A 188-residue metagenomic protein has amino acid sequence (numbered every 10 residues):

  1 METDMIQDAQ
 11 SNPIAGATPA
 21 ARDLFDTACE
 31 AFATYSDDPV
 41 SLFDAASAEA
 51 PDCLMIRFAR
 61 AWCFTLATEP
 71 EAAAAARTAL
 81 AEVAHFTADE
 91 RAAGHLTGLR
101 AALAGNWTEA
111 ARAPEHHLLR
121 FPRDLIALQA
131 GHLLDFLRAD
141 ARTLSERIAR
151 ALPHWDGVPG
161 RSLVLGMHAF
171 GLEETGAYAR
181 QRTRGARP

Functional and structural regions predicted by a protein language model:
M5-R22, V83-A92, W155-D156: TPR-adjacent "capping" and linker segments in tetratricopeptide-repeat scaffold/adaptor proteins
G16, Y35, E49, F86-T87 (+3 more regions): Short coil/turn linker motifs that delimit alpha-helical repeat modules in TPR/alpha-solenoid proteins
A17-A45, A93-T108, R112, A130 (+1 more regions): Alpha-helical segment of the N-proximal tetratricopeptide repeat
A20, P51-F58, E90, F121-A127 (+1 more regions): Residue-level recognition of tetratricopeptide repeat
A31, F64, A101, D135-R138 (+1 more regions): Residue at a conserved register position within TPR or TPR-like alpha-solenoid repeats
T34, A67, A104-G105, R138 (+1 more regions): Structural motif corresponding to the intra-repeat A-B loop/turn of tetratricopeptide repeats
S41-A45, A72-F86, T108-L118, A141-D156 (+1 more regions): Alpha-helical repeat scaffolds
H132-F136, L152, D156-Y178: Alpha-helical adaptor scaffolds
